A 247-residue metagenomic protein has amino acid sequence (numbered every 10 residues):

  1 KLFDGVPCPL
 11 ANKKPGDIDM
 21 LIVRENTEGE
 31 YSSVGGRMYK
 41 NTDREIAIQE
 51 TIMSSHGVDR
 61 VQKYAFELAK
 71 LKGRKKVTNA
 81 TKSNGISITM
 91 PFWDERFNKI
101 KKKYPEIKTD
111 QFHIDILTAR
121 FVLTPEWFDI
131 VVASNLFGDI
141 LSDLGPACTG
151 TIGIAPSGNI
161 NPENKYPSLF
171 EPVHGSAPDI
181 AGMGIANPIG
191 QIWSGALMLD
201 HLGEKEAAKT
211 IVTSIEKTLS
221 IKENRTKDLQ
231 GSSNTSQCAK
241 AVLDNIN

Functional and structural regions predicted by a protein language model:
K1-K40, E45-I48, L136: N-terminal glycine-rich phosphate/adenylate-binding segment common to multiple enzyme folds
G5, F112-A119: Short acidic loop-to-helix transition motifs that present clustered carboxylates
A11-G16, L71, K101-K103, V122-P125 (+2 more regions): Solvent-exposed alpha-helices and their adjacent loops that cap or buttress functional pockets in soluble metabolic
T42-D115, W127: Glycine-rich phosphate/diphosphate-binding loop of Rossmann-like nucleotide-binding domains
K72-T81, Y104-F112, E204-V212, I221-S232: Flexible, glycine/charged-enriched surface loops at secondary-structure junctions
F121-E223: Glycine-rich phosphate/nucleotide-binding loop
R225-N247: Short, amphipathic C-terminal "tail helix"
